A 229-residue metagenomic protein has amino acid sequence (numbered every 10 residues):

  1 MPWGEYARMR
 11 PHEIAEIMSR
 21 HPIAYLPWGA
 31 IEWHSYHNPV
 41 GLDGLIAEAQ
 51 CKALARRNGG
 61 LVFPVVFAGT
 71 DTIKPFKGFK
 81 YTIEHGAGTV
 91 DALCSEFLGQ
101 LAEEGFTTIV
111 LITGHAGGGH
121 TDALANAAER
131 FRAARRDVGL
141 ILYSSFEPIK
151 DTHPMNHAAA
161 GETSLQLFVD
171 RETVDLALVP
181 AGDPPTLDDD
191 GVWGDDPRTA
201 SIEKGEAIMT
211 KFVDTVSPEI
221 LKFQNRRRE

Functional and structural regions predicted by a protein language model:
M1-V110, G114-E229: Extended, histidine- and acidic-residue-enriched regions that form the cofactor-binding/catalytic faces
